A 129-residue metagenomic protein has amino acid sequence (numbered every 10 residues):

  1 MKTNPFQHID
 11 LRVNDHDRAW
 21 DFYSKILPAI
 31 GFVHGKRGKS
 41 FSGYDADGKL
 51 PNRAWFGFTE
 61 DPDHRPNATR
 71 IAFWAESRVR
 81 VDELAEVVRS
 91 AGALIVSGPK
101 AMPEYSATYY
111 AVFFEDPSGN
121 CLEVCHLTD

Functional and structural regions predicted by a protein language model:
M1-W20, I71, T128: N-terminal beta-strand motif that seeds the catalytic metal site of vicinal oxygen chelate
T3-P5, H64-N67, S106: Short glycine-enriched loop/turn motifs at secondary-structure junctions
D10-A54: Core segments of cupin and vicinal oxygen chelate
V13-R18, F73-P117: Vicinal oxygen chelate
K36-R37, S97-G98, T128: A generic structural-conservation signal
Y44-V87: Long, continuous compositionally biased terminal/linker segments
P103-E104, L127-D129: A short acidic/small-residue loop/turn micro-motif
C121-V124: Short glycine-/small-residue motifs
